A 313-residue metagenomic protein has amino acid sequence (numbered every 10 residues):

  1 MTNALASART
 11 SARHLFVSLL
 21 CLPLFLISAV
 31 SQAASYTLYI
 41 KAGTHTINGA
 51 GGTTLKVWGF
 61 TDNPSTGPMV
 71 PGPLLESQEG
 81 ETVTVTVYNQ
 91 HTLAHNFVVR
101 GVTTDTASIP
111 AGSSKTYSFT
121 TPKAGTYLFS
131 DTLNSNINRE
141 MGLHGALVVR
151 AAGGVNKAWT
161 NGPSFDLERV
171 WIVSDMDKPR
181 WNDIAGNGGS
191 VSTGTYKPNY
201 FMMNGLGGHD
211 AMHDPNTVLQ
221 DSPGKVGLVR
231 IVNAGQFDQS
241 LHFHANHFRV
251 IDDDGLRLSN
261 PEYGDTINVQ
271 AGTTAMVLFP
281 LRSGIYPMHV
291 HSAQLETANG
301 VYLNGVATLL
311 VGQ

Functional and structural regions predicted by a protein language model:
M1-R13: N-terminal secretory signal peptides that target proteins for export/translocation
F16-S28: Bacterial N-terminal signal peptides
Q32-D105, S114-T116, G186-L228, G300-Q313: N-terminal, post-signal-peptide metal-ligating segments of extracellular/periplasmic oxidoreductases, dominated by
Y36-G43, N48, R150-G154, A158-N161 (+2 more regions): Long, low-complexity ectodomains and other extracytoplasmic segments of secretory-pathway proteins
H91-V98, V102-K157, T266-Q313: Extracellular/periplasmic metallocenter environments
W159-N187, V191: Compositionally biased low-complexity segments at domain edges in trafficked proteins and select soluble regulators
F237, H242-P261, A293-E296, G305-L309: Active/binding-pocket-proximal capping segment
